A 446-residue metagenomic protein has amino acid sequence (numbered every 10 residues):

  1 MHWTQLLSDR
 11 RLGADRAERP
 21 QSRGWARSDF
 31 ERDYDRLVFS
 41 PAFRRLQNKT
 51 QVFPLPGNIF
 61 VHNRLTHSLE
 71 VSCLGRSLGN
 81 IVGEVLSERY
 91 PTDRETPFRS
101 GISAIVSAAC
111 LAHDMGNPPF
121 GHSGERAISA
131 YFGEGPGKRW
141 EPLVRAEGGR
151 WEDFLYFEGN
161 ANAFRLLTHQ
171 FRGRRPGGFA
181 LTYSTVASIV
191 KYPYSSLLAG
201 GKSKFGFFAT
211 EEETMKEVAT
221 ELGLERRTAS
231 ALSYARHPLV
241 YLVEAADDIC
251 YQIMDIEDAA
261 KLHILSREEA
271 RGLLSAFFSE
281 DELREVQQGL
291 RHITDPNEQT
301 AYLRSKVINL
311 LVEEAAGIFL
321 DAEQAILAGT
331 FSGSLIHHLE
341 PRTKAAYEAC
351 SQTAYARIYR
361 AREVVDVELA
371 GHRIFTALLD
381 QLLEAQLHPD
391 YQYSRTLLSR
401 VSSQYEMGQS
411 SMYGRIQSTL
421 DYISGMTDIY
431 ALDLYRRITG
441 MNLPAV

Functional and structural regions predicted by a protein language model:
M1-A26, V38-K49, N58, L69 (+4 more regions): Sequence-structural signature of the catalytic-core scaffold of metal-dependent phosphohydrolases that act on
E31-R44, L339-T343: Acidic, low-complexity proline/glycine-rich segments
K49-I59, T353-I358: A short small-residue
H62-T66: Low-complexity, highly charged intrinsically disordered N-terminal segments that act as targeting/localization
N80, T168, Y251-M254, D258 (+5 more regions): Charged/polar positions within long, soluble alpha-helices
A163, F375, I423: A residue-level signal for conserved active-site and pocket-lining positions in enzyme catalytic cores
S279-G414, M426, P444: C-terminal subdomains that position terminal phosphate/3'-OH groups for nucleotidyl transfer/ligation, primarily on
Y393, S418-V446: C-terminal structured interaction module
